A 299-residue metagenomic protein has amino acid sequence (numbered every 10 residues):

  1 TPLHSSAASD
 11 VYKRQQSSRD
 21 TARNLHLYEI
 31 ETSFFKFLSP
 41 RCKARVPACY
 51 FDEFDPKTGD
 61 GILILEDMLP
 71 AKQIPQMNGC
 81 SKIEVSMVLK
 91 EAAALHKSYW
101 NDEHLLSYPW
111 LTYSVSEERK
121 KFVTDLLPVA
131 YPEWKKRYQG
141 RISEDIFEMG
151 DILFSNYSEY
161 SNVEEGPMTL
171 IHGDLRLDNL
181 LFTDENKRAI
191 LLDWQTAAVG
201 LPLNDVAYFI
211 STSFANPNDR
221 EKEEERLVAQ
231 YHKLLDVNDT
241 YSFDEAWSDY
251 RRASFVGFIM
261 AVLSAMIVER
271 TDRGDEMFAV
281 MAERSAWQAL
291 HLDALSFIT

Functional and structural regions predicted by a protein language model:
T1-Y12: Single conserved hydrophobic/aromatic residue that forms the stacking wall/gate of nucleotide- or nucleobase-binding
A7-A8, D60-G61, G166-M168, K187-R188: Conserved catalytic motifs of the protein kinase core domain
D10, R14-E29, K36-W110: ATP-binding pocket architecture of kinase catalytic cores
S33, V199-N238, S254-E276: Active-site activation/catalytic loop segments of kinase-like enzymes and analogous catalytic loops in related
K72-H172, D184, R273, M277-T299: ATP-dependent phospho-/nucleotidyl transfer catalytic cores
S86, K233-T299: Helix-rich C-terminal or lid/interface subdomains of diverse kinases
L175: Hydrophobic HxD+1 residue recognition
D178-F209: Catalytic activation segment of kinase domains across protein kinase-like and atypical kinase folds
